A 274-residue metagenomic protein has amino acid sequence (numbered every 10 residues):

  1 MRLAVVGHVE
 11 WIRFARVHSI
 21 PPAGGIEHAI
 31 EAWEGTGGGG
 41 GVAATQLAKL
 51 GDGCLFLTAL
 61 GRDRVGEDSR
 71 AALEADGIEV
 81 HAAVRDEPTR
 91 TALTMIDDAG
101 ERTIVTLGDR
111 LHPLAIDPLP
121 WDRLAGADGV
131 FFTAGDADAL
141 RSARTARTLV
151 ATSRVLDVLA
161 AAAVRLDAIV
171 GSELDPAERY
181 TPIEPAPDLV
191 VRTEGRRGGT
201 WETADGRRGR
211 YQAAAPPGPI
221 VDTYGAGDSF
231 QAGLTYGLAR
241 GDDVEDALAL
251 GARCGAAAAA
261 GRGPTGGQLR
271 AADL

Functional and structural regions predicted by a protein language model:
M1-L57: Glycine-rich phosphate/adenosyl-contacting loop at the front of the ribokinase-like
M1-V9, R70-V84, A92-G209: Ribokinase/PfkB-type carbohydrate-kinase core domain
E10-I12, G61-V65, T265: Short active-site-proximal "capping" loops at secondary-structure junctions
H18, G53-H81: A glycine-rich beta-to-alpha transition motif near the start of alpha/beta enzyme domains, typified by
T89: Ligand-binding loop in jelly-roll beta-barrel domains
T181-L274: Conserved phosphate-binding/catalytic region of the ribokinase-like
